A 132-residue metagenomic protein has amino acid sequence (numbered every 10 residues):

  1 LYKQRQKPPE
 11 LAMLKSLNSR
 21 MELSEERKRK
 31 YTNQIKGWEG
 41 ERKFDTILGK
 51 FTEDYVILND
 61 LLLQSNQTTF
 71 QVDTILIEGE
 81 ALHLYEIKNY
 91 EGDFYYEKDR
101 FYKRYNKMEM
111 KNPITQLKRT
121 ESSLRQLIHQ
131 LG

Functional and structural regions predicted by a protein language model:
L1-V72, L76-G132: Intrinsically disordered, low-complexity Ser/Thr/Pro/Gly-rich regulatory segments
